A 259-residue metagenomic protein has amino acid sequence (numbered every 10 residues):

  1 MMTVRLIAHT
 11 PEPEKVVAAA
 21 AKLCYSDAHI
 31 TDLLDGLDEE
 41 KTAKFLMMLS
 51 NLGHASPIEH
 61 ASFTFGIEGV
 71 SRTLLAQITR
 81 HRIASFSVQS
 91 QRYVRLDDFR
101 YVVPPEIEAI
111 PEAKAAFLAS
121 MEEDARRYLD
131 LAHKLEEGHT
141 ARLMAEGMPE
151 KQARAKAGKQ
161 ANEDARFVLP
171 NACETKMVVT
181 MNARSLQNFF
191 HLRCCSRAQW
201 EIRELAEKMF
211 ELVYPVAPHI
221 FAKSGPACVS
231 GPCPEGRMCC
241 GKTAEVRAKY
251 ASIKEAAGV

Functional and structural regions predicted by a protein language model:
M1-V259: Family-specific signature for flavin-dependent thymidylate synthase
